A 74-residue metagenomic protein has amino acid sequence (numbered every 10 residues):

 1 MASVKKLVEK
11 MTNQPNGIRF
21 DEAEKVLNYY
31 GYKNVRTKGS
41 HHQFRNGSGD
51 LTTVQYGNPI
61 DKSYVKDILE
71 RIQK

Functional and structural regions predicted by a protein language model:
A2-K38, G49-K74: Basic nucleic-acid-binding interfaces
S40-H42: Short acidic-rich active-site patches of cyclic nucleotide enzymes
F44-S48: Active-site beta-strand termini and strand-to-loop segments that position acidic
